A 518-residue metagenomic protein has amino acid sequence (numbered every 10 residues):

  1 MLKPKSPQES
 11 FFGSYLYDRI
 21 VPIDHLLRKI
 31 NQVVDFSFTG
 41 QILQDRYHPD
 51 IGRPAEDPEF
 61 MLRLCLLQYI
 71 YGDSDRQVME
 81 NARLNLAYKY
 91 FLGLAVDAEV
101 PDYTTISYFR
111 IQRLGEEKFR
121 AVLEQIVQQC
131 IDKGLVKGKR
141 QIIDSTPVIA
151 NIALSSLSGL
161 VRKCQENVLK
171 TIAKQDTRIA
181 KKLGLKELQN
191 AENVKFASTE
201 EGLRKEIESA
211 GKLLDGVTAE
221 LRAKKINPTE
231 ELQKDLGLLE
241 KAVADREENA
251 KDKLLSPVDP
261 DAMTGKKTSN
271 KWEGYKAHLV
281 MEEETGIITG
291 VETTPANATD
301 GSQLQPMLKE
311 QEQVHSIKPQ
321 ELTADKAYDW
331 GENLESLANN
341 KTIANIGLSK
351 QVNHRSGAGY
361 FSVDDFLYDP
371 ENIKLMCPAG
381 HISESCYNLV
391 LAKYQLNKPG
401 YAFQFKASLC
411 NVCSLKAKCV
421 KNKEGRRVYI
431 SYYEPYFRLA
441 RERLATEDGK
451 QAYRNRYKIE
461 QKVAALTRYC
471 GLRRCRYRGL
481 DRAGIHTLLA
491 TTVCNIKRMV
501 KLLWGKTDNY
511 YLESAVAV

Functional and structural regions predicted by a protein language model:
M1-R28: Hydrophobic alpha-helical membrane-insertion signals
K3-P4, S74-Q77, A82, V96-P101 (+1 more regions): Anion-binding and metal-coordination hotspots
D18-I20, R53, T268-S269: Short secondary-structure boundary/capping segments within folded domains
I23-L66, Y432: Basic, short loop/linker segments at the boundary and entry of helix-turn-helix/winged-helix-like folds
I51-F60, C65-L86, A95: Short, Lys/Arg-enriched phosphate-binding patches
Q68, Y90, R110-R113: Short amphipathic alpha-helical interaction patches enriched in hydrophobic/aromatic residues with interspersed Lys/Arg
